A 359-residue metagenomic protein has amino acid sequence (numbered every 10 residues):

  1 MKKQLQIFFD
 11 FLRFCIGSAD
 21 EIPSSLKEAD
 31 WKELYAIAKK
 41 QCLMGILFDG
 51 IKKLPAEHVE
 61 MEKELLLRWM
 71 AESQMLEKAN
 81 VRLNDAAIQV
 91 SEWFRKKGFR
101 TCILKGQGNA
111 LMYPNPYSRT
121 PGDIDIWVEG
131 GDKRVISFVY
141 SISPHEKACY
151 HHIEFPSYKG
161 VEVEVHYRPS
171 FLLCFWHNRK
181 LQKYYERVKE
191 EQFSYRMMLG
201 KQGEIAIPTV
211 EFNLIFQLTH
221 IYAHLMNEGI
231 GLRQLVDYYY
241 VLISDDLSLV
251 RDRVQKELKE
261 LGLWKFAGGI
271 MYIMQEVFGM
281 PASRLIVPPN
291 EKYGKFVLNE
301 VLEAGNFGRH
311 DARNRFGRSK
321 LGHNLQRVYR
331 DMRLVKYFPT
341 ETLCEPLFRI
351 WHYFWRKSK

Functional and structural regions predicted by a protein language model:
M1-G122, W127-K359: Conserved NTP-donor binding/palm subdomain of two-metal-ion nucleotidyltransferases/polymerases, i.e., the charged
